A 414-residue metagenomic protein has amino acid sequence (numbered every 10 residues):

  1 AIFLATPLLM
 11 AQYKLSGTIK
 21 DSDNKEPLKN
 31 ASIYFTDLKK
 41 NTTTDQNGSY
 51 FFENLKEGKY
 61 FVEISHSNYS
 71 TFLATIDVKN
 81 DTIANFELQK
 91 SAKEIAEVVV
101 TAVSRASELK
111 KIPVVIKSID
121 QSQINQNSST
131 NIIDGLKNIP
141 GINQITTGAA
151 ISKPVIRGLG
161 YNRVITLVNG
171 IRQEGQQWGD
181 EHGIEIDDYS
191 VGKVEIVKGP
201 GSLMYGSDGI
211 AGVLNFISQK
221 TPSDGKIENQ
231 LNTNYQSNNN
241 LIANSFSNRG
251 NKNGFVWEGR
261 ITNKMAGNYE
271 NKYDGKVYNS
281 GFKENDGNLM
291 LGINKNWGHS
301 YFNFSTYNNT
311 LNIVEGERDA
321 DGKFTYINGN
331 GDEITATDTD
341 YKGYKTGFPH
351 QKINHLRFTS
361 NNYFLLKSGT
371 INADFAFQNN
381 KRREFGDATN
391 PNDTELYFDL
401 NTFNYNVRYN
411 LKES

Functional and structural regions predicted by a protein language model:
A1-I2: Sec-dependent signal peptide recognition, specifically the positively charged N-region followed immediately by
A5-T6: N-terminal signal peptide c-region/cleavage motif recognized by signal peptidases
M10-E97: Periplasm-facing N-terminal accessory domains of Gram-negative outer-membrane beta-barrel systems
S32-Y34, L38-T42, N47, E97-I124: N-terminal periplasmic "start-of-domain" segments of outer-membrane beta-barrel proteins
F35, T166-V168: Conserved aromatic beta-strand anchor motif in extracellular beta-sandwich/beta-rich domains
T42, P140-I151: Short, well-structured beta-strand/strand-turn elements
N68, A92, S104-I116, Q123-N127 (+5 more regions): Outer-membrane beta-barrel proteins, especially TonB-dependent receptors
L136: Active-site-adjacent helical/loop segments in soluble small-molecule enzymes
